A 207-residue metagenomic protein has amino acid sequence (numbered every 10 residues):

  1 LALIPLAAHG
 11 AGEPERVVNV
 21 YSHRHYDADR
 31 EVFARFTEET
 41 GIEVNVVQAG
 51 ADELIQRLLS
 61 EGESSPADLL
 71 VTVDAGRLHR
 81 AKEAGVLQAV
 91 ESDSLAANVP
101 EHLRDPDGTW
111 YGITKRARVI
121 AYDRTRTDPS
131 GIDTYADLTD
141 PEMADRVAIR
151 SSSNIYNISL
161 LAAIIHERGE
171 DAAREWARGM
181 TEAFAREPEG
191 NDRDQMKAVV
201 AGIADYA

Functional and structural regions predicted by a protein language model:
L1-P5: Bacterial N-terminal signal peptides
L6-G10: Sec/Tat signal peptide C-region and signal peptidase I cleavage site
A11-H79: Early extracytoplasmic/lumenal segment of secretory-pathway proteins
H23, D27, A49-E53, P66-A204: Extracytoplasmic ligand-binding site segments that recognize negatively charged/polar headgroups
